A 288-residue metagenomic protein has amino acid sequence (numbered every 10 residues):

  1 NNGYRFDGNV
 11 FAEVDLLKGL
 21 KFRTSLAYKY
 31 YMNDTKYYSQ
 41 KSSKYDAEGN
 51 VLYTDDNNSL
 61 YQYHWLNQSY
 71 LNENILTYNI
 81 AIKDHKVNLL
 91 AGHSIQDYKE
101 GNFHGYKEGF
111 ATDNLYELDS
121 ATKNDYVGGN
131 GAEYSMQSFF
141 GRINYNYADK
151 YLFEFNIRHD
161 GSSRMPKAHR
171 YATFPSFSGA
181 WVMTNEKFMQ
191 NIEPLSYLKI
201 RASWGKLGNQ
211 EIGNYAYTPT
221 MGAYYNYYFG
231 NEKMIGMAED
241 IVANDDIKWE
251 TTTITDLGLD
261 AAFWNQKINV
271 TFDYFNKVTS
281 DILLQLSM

Functional and structural regions predicted by a protein language model:
N1-S39, L52-M288: Extracellular/periplasmic, surface-exposed regions of secreted and cell-surface proteins
